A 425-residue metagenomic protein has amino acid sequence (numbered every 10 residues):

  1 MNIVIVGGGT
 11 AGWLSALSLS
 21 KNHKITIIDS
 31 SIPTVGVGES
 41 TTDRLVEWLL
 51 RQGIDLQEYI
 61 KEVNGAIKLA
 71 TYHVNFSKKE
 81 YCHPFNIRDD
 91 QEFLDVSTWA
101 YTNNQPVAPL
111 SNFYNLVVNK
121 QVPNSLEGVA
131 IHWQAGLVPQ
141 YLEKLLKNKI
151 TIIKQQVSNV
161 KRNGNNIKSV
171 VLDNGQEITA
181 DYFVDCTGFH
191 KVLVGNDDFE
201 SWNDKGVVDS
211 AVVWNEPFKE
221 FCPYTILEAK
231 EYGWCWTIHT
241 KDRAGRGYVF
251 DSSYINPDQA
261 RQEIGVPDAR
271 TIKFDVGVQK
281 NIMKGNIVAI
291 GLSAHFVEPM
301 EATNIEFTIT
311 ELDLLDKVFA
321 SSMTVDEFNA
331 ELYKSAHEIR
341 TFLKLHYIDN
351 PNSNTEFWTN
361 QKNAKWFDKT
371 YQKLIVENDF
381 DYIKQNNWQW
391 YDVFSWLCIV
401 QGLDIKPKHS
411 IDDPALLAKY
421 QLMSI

Functional and structural regions predicted by a protein language model:
M1-G9: Beta1/beta-strand and adjacent pyrophosphate-binding region of the FAD-binding site in flavoprotein oxidoreductases
G12-W13: N-terminal Rossmann-fold NAD(P) dinucleotide-binding loop
S20-V37: Glycine-rich FAD pyrophosphate-binding loop
V37-N119: Dinucleotide-binding Rossmann-like beta1-alpha1 core, especially the glycine-rich loop that anchors the ADP
I67, A320-I425: Long, low-complexity C-terminal extensions of enzymes
E127-A260: Predominantly flavin-linked oxidoreductase catalytic cores and closely associated redox partners
A229-V276, H295-E306, V318-S321: Conserved FAD/dinucleotide-binding core of flavoprotein oxidoreductases
M283-M300: Short FAD-binding loop at a beta-strand-to-alpha-helix junction that anchors the flavin cofactor in diverse
